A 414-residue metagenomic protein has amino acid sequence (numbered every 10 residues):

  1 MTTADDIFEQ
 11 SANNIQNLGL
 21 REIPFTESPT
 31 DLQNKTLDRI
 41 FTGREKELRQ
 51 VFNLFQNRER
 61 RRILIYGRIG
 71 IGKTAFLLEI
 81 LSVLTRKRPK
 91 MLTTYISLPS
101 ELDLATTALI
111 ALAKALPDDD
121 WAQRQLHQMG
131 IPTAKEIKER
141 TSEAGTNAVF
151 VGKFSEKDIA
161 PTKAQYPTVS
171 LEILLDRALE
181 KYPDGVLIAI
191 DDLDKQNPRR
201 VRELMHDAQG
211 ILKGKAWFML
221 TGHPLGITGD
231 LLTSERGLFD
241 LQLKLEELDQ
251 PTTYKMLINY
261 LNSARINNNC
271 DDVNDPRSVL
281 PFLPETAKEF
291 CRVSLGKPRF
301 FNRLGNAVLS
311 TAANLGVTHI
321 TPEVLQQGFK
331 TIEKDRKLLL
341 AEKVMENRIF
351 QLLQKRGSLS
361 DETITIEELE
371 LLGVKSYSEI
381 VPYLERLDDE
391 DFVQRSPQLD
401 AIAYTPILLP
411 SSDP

Functional and structural regions predicted by a protein language model:
M1-I63, V83: A short, basic N-terminal segment
A4-N14, T168-A287, V293, S412: The catalytic "switch" region of P-loop NTPases
N13, G19, R49-N53, N57-L187 (+3 more regions): P-loop NTPase nucleotide-binding core
V83, A307, R386-E390: Alpha-helical DNA-recognition elements
T107-A115, E285-N314: P-loop NTPase catalytic cores that bind/hydrolyze ATP
G296, F300-V374: Winged-helix-like regulatory helical subdomains adjacent to P-loop NTPase cores
G373-E390, R395: Short amphipathic alpha-helical interaction segments
P397-P414: Short, cationic-aromatic polyanion-contact patches
